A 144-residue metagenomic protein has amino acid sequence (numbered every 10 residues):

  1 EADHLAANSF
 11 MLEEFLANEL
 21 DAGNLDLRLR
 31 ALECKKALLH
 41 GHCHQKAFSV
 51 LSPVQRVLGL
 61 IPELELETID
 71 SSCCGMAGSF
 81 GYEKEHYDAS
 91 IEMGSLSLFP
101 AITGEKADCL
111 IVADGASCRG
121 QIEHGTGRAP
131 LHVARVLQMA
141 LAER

Functional and structural regions predicted by a protein language model:
E1-R144: Iron-sulfur cluster-binding electron-transfer modules in prokaryotic oxidoreductases
